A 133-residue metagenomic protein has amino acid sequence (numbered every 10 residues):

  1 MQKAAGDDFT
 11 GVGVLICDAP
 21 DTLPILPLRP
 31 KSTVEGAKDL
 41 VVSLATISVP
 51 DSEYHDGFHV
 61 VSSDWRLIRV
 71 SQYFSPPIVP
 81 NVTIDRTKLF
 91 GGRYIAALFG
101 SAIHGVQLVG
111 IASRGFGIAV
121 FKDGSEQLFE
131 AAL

Functional and structural regions predicted by a protein language model:
M1-L133: Divalent-cation
